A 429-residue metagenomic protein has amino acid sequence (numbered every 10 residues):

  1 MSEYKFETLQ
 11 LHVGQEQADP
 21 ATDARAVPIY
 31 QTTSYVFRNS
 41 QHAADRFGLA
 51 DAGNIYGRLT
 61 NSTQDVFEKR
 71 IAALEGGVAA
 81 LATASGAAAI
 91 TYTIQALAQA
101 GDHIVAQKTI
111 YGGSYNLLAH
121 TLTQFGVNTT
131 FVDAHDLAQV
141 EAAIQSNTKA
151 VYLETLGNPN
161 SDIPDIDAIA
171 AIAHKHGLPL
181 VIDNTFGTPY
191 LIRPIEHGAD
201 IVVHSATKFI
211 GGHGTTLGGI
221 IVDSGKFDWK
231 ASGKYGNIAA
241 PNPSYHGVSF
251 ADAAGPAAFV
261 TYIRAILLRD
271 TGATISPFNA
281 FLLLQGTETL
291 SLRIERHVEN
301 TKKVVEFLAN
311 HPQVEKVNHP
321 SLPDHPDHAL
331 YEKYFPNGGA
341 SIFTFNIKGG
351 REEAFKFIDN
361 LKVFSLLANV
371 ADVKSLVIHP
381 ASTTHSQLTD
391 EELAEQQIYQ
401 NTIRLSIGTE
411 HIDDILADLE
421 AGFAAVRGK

Functional and structural regions predicted by a protein language model:
M1-D51, G428: N-terminal glycine-rich, Lys/His-bearing helix-loop that initiates the first secondary-structure elements of many
S2, Q10, G14-A18, A80-N310: Conserved PLP-enzyme active-site core in the AAT-like
N39-A88, G113-H120: Conserved N-terminal alpha-helix of the aminotransferase class I/II PLP-enzyme fold
A119, N128, S146, R293 (+2 more regions): PLP-dependent enzyme catalytic core of the Aspartate aminotransferase-like
V151, G219-I221, V317, F343 (+1 more regions): Well-ordered beta-strand positions enriched in small/hydrophobic/aromatic, beta-favoring residues
L156, T185-G187, L322, K348 (+1 more regions): Active-site beta-loop-alpha junctions enriched in small/polar residues
V222, T344-N346, S406-G408: Short hydrophobic/aromatic beta-strand micro-patches that form the beta-sheet surface supporting nucleotide- or nucleic
T271-T274, F278-A280, Q285-T289, I294-R296 (+3 more regions): Conserved small-domain helix->loop->beta segment predominantly found in fold-type I
